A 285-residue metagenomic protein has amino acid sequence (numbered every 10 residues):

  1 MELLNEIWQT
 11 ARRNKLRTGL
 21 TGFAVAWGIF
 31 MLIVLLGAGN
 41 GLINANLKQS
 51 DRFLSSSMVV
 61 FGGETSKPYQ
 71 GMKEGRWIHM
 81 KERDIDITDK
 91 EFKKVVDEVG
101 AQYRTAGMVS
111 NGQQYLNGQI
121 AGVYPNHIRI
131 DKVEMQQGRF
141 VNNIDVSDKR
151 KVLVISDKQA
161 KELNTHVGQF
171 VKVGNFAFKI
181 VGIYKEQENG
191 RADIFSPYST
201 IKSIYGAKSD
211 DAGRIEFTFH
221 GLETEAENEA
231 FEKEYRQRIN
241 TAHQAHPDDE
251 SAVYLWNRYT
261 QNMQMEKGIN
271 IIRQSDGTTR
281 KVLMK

Functional and structural regions predicted by a protein language model:
M1-F30: N-terminal Sec/SRP start-transfer signal
W8, R12, N40-L47, E266-I269 (+1 more regions): Alpha-helical membrane-interface segments at transmembrane helix boundaries
G28-G39, I43: Alpha-helical transmembrane segments
N40-Q119, N126, A226-A245: Hydrophobic, regular-secondary-structure patches
R52, F61-P68, H220-T224, E234-K285: A cross-kingdom feature of multi-pass membrane systems that activates on extracytoplasmic/periplasmic
N126-F140, K151-H246, K267-G268: Mid-to-C-terminal secondary-structure elements that act as membrane-proximal/extracytoplasmic interface segments
